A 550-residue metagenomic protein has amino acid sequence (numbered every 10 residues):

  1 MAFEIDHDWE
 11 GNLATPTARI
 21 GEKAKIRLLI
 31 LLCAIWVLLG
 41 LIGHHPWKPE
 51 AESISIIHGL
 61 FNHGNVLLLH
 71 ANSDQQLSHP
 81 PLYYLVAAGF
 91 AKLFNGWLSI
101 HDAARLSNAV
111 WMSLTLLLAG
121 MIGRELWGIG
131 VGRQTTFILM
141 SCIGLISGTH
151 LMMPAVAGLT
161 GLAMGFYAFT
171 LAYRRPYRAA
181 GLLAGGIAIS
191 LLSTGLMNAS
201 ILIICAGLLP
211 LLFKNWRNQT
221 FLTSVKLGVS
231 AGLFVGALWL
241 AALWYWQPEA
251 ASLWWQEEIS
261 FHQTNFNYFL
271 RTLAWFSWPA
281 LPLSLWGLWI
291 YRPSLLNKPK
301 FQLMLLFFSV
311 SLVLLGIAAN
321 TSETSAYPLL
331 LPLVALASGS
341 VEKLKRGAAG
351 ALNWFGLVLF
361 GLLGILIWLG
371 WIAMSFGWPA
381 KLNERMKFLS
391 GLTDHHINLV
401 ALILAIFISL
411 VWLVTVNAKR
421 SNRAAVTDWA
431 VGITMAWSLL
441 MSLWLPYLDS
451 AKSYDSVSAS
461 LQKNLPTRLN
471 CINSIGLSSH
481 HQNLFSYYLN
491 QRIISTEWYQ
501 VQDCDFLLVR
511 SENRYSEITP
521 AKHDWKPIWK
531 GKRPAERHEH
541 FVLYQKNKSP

Functional and structural regions predicted by a protein language model:
G21-E50, F213, G232-W244: Transmembrane signal-anchor helices characteristic of membrane glycosylation enzymes that use polyprenol
S53-H63, G185-G186, L191-E323, P332 (+3 more regions): Transmembrane-lumen/periplasm boundary regions of multi-pass, lipid-linked membrane glycan transferases
S53-Q75, L82, G89-K92: Extracytosolic helix-loop segments that constitute the early lumenal/periplasmic catalytic or substrate-binding loops
P81, L85, F94-L114, G148 (+1 more regions): Loop-to-helix entry region of an early transmembrane alpha helix in multi-pass inner-membrane enzymes
L106-L126, M164: Transmembrane-helix motifs of polytopic, lipid-linked glycan transferases
R124-G130, G165-L182, I187-S190, V341-L344: Membrane-interface transmembrane helices that cradle and orient dolichyl/undecaprenyl
G144-G158, G195-L196: Short acidic/glycine- and proline-prone juxtamembrane loop motifs at membrane-interface regions of multi-pass membrane
I403-T415, A424-Q545: Short periplasmic/luminal acceptor-recognition loop of GT-C membrane glycosyltransferases, typified by
